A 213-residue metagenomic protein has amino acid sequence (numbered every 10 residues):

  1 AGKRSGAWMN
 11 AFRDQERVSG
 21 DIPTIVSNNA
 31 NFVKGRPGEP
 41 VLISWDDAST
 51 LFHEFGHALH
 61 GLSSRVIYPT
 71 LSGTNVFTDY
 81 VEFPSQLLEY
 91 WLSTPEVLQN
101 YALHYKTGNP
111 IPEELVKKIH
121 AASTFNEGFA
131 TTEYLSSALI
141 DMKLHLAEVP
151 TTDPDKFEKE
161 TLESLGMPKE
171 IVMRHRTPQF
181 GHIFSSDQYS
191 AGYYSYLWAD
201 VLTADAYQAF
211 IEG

Functional and structural regions predicted by a protein language model:
A1-G213: Cation-handling catalytic/transport regions enriched in His/Asp/Glu
